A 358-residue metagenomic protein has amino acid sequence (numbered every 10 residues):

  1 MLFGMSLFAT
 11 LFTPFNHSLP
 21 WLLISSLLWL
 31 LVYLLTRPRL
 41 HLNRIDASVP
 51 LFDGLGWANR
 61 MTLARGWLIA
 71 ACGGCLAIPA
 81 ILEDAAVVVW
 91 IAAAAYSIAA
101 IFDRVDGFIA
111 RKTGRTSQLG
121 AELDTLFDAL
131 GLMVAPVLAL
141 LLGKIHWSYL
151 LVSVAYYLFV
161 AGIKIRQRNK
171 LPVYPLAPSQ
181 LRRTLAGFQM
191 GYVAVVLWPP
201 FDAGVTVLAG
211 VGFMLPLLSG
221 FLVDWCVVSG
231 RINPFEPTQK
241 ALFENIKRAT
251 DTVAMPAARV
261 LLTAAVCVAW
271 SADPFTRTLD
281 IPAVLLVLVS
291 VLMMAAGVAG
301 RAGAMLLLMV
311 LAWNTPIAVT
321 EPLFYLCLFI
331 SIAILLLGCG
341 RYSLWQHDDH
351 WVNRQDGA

Functional and structural regions predicted by a protein language model:
M1-L55, T125-R248, P322-I334, G340-D349 (+1 more regions): A feature for the membrane-embedded catalytic helix bundles of lipid/isoprenoid biosynthetic enzymes
L2-G4, A64-G73, T125-P136, V160 (+5 more regions): Core segments of transmembrane alpha-helices that mediate helix-helix packing or line hydrophobic substrate/ligand
L22-L30, A86-I98, W147-Y156, D273-L285 (+1 more regions): Structural signature of hydrophobic alpha-helical transmembrane segments
L22-Y33, R60, A64-T116, A203-L218 (+1 more regions): Membrane-embedded alpha-helical segments that form the functional core of polytopic membrane enzymes, especially those
A47-G54, A85-V87, G107-L119, L142 (+4 more regions): Short juxtamembrane and helix-loop transition motifs at transmembrane-helix boundaries in membrane proteins
F52-G66, L176-R183, G303-V310: Cytoplasmic-side transmembrane-helix entry/capping segments in multi-pass membrane proteins
A95-V137, L218-S229, M293-A295: Acidic (Asp/Glu-rich) catalytic motifs at the cytosolic membrane interface
F201, G220, F235-V289, A295-A358: Extended, low-polarity transmembrane helix blocks
